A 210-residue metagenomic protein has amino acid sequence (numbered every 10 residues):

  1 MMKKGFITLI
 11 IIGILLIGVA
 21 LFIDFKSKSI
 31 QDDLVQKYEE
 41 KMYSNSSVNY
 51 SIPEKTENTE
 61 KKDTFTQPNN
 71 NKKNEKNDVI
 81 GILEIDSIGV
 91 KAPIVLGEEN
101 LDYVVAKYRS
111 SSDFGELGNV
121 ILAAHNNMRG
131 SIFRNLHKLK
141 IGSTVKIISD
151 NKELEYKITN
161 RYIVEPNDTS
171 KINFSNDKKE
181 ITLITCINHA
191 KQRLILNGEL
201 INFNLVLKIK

Functional and structural regions predicted by a protein language model:
K3, I7-K210: Solvent-exposed, non-transmembrane regions of membrane-associated and secreted proteins
